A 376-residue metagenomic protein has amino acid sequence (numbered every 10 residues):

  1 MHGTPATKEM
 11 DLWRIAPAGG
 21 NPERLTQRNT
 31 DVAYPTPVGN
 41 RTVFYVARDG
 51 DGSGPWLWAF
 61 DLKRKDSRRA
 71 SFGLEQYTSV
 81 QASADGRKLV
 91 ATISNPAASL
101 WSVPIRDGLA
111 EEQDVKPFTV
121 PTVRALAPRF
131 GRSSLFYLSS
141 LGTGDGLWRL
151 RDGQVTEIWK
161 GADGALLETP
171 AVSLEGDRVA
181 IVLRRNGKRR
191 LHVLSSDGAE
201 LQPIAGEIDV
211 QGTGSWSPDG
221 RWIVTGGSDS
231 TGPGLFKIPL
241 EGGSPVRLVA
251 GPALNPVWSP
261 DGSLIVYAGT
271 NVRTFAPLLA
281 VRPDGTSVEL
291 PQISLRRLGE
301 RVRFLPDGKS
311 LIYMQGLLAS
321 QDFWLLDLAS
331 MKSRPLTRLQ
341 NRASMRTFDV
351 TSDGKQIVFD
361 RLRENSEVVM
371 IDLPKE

Functional and structural regions predicted by a protein language model:
M1-G3, P22-A47, G73-I93, K116-L138 (+6 more regions): Conserved beta-propeller blade repeats
T7-W13, G52-W58, A97-V103, T143-W148 (+5 more regions): Structural motif
A16-G20, D61-K65, I105-G108, L150-Q154 (+5 more regions): Short loop/turn segments that connect beta-strands within beta-propeller blades
E23, R68, T156, L201-Q202 (+3 more regions): A structural motif specific to WD40 beta-propellers
L100-V103, L109-A110, K116, P128-F130 (+2 more regions): An edge-strand/N-cap motif at the start of beta-rich repeat modules
L100-V103, T347-E376: Blade-level signature of beta-propeller repeat domains, shared across WD40, Kelch, NHL, RCC1 and BNR/Asp-box propellers
L325, A329-P335, Q340-R346: C-terminal structured "cap/appendage" subdomains that terminate the fold
